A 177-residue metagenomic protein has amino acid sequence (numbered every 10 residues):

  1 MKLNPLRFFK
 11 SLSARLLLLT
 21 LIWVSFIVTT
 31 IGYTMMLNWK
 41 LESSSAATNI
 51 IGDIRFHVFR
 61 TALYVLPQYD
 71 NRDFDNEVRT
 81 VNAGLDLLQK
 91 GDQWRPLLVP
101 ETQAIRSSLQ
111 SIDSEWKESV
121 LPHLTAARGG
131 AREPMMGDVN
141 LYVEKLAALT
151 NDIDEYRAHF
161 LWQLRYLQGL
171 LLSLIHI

Functional and structural regions predicted by a protein language model:
M1-L21, R165-G169: Positive-inside N-terminal membrane-insertion signal
K2-S11, F26-L37, L87-I105: Short charge-dense sequence patches
A14-V58, H159-F160: Amphipathic alpha-helical segments and their boundaries
V24-V28, Y142, S173: Hydrophobic alpha-helical transmembrane segments of multipass integral membrane proteins
W39-S108, A126-P134: Membrane-proximal N-terminal soluble sensing/regulatory segments of transmembrane proteins
T48, D53, H57-R60, Y64 (+1 more regions): Extracytoplasmic
N71, G91, E155, H159 (+2 more regions): Soluble, cytosolic/nucleoplasmic coiled-coil alpha-helices used as oligomeric scaffolds and tethers in large eukaryotic
H176-I177: Conserved small/polar residues in nucleotide/adenosyl-binding loops
